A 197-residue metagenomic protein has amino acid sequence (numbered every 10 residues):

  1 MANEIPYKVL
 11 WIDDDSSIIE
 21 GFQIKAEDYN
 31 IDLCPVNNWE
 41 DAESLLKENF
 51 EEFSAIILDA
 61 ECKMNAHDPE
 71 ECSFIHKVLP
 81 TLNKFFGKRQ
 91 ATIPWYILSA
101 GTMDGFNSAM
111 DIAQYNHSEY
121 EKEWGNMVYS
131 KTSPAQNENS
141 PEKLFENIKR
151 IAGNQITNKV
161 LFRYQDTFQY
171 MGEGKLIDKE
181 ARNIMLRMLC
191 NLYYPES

Functional and structural regions predicted by a protein language model:
A2-S17, F22-A26: Conserved acidic segment of CheY-like receiver
L10, P94-Y96, Y129: Hydrophobic/aromatic beta-strand patches that form the interior of the parallel beta-sheet core in alpha/beta enzyme
S16, P35-L58, K63: Acidic, metal-coordinating helix/loop segments flanking the phosphotransfer/catalytic sites of two-component signaling
I19-Q23, H67-E70, G105-A113, S140-K143: A short acidic (Asp/Glu
I24-N30, K47-F50, N83-Q90, M110-W124: Short, surface-exposed basic-aromatic patches at helix termini and helix-loop junctions that form
D41, G105, Y120-I148, A152: C-terminal output helix
F53-W95, A100-A109: Conserved phosphotransfer microenvironments
T132-Q136, K143-E196: Charged alpha-helical initiation segments
